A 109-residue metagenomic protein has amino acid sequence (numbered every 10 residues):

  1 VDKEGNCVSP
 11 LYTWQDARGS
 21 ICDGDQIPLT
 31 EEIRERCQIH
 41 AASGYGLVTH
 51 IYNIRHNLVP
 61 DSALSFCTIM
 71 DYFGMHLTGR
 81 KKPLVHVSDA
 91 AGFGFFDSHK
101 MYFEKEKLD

Functional and structural regions predicted by a protein language model:
V1-D109: Glycine-rich phosphate-binding/catalytic subdomain of phosphoryl-transfer and nucleotide/sugar-phosphate-processing
